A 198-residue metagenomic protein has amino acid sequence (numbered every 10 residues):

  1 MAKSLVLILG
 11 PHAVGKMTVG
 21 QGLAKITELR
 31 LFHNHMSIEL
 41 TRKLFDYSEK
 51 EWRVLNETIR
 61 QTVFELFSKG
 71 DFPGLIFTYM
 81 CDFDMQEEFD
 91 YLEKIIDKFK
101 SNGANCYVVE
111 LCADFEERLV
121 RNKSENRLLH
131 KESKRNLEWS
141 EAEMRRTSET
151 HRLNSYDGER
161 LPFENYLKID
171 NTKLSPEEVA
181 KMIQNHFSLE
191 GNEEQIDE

Functional and structural regions predicted by a protein language model:
I8: Hydrophobic anchor at the beta1->P-loop junction of P-loop NTPases
P11: P-loop (Walker A) phosphate-binding loop of NTP-binding proteins
V14: ATP-binding Walker
M17: Walker A/P-loop
Q21-E65: Conserved substrate/cofactor phosphate-moiety recognition/catalytic segment in nucleotide-dependent phosphotransferases
L55-E110: Glycine-rich phosphate-binding loop used to anchor ATP phosphates in small-molecule kinases, encompassing both
K100-K123, I169: Conserved phosphate-donor/acceptor-positioning beta-strand/loop module used by diverse small-molecule
S124-V179: Small-molecule kinase domains that catalyze NTP-dependent phosphoryl transfer to phosphate-bearing small molecules
